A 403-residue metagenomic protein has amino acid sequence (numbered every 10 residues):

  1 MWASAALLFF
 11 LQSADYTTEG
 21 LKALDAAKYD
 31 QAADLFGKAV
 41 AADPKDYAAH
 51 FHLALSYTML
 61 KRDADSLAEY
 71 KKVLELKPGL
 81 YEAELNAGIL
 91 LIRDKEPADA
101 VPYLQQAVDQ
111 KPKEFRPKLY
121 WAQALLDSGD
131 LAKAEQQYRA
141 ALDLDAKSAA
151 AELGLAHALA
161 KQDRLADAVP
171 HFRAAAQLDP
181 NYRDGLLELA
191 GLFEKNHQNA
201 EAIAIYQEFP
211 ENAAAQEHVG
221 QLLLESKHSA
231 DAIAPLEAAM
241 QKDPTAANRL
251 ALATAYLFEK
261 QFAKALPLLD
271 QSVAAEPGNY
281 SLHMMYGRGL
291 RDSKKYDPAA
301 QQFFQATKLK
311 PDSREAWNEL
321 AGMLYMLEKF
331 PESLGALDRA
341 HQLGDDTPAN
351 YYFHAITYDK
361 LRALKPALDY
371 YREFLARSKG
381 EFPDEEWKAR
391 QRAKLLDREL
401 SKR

Functional and structural regions predicted by a protein language model:
A6-H52, M59-K61, A68, S401-R403: N-terminal leader/linker segments that initiate helical-solenoid repeat arrays
S13-A14, Y47-A48, Y81-E82, F115-R116 (+8 more regions): Helix-start (N-cap) detector for alpha-helical repeat units in TPR-like alpha-solenoids, especially tetratricopeptide
D25-A26, M59-L60, R93-D94, D127-S128 (+8 more regions): Register position in tetratricopeptide repeats
K38-A39, K72-V73, Q106-A107, A140-A141 (+7 more regions): Canonical positions in the second alpha-helix
A42, L76, Q110, L144 (+8 more regions): Structural marker of alpha-solenoid helical repeat scaffolds
